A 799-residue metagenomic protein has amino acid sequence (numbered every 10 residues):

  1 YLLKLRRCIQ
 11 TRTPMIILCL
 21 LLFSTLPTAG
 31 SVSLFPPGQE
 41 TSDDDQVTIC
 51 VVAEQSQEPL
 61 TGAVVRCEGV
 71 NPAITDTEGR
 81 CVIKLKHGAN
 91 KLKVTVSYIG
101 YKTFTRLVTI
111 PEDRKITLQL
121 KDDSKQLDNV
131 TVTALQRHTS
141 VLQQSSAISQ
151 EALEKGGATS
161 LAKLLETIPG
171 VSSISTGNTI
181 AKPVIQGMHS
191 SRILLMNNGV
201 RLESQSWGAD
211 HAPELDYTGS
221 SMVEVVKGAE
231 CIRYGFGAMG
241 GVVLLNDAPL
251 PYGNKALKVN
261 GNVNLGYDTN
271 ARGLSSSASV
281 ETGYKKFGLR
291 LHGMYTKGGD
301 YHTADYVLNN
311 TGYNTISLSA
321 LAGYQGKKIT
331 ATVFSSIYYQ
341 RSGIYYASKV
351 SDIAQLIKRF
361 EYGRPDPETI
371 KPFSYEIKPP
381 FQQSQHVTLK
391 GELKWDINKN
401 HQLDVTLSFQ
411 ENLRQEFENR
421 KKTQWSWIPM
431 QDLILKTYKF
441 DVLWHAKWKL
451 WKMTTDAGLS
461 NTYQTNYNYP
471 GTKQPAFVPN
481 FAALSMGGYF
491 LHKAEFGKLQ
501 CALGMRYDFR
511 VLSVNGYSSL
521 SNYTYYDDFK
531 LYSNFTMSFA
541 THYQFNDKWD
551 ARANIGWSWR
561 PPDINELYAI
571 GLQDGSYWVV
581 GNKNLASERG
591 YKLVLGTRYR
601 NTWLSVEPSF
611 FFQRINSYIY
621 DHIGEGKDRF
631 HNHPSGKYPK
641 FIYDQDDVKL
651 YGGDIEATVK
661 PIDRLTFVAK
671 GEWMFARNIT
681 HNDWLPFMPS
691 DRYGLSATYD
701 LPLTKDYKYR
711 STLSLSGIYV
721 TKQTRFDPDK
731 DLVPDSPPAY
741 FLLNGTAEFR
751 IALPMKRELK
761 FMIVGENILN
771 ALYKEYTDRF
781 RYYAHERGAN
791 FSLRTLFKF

Functional and structural regions predicted by a protein language model:
L34-P37, C50-S56, T61-R66, T95-Y101 (+2 more regions): Short, acidic, small-residue-rich periplasmic hinge/interaction motif at the N-terminus of Gram-negative outer-membrane
K84-K86, R201-A229: Short acidic/polar hinge/loop motifs at secondary-structure boundaries that mediate gating or recognition
I116-L118, Y217-N262: A beta-strand signature from Gram-negative outer-membrane beta-barrel systems, especially the internal plug domain
Q325-Y339, F373-N522, Y526-S538, H542-Q544 (+4 more regions): Face-selective signature of the C-terminal outer-membrane beta-barrel domain
S348, D352, Y463-Y467, F509-L520 (+7 more regions): Surface-exposed extracellular loop regions of Gram-negative outer-membrane beta-barrel proteins, predominantly
P429-L443, G487, V580-A586, K592 (+3 more regions): Outer membrane beta-barrel strand-and-loop segments of large Gram-negative receptors, especially TonB-dependent
W559-R560, R614-S617, D621, F667 (+2 more regions): C-terminal beta-signal and adjacent terminal beta-strands/loops of Gram-negative outer-membrane beta-barrel proteins
F612-R614, H633-Q723: Gram-negative outer-membrane beta-barrel transporters
